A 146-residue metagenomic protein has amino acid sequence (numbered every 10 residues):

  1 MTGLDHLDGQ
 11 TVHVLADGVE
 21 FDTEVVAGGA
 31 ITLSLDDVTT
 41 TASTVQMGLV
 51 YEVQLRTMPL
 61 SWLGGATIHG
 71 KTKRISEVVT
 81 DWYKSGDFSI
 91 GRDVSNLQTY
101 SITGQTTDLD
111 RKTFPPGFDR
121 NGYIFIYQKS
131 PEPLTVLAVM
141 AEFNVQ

Functional and structural regions predicted by a protein language model:
M1-Q146: Beta-sheet repeat architectures centered on beta-propellers
